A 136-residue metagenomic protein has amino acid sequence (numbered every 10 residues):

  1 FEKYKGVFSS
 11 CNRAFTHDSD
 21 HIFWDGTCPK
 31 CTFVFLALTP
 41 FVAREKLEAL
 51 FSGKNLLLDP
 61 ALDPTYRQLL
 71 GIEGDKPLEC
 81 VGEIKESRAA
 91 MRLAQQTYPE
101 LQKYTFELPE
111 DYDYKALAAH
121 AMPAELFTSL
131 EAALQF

Functional and structural regions predicted by a protein language model:
F1-F136: Nucleotide-activated chemistry modules centered on ATP-dependent adenylation/adenylyltransferase
